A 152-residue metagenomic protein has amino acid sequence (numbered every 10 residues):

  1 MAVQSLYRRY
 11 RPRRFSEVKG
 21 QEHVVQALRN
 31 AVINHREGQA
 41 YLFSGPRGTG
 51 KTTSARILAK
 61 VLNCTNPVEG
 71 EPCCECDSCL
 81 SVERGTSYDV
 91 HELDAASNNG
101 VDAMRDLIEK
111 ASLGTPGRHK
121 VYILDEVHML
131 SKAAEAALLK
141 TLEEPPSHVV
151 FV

Functional and structural regions predicted by a protein language model:
M1-V152: P-loop/Walker A NTP-binding region and its immediately flanking N-terminal helices in P-loop NTPase folds
